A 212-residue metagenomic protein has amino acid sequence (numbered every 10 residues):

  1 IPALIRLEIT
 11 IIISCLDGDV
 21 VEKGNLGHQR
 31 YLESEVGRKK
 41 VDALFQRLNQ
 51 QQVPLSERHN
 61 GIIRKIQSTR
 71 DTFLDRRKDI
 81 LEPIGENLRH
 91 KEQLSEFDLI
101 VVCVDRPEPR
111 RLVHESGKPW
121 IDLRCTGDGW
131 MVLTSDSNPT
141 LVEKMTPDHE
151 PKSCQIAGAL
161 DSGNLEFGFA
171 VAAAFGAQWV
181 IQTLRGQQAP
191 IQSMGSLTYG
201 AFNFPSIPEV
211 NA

Functional and structural regions predicted by a protein language model:
I1-A212: Adenine nucleotide-associated cytosolic modules
